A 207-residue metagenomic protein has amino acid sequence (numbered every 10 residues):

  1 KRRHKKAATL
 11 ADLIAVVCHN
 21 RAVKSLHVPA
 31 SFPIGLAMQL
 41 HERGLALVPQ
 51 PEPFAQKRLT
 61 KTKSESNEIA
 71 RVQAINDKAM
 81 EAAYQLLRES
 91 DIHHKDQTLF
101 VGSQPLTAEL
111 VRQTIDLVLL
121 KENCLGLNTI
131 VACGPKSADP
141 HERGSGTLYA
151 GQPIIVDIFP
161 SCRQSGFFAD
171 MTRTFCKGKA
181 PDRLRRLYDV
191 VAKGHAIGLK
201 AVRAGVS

Functional and structural regions predicted by a protein language model:
K1-S207: Active-site neighborhoods and metal-handling regions in enzymes and metal-associated proteins
